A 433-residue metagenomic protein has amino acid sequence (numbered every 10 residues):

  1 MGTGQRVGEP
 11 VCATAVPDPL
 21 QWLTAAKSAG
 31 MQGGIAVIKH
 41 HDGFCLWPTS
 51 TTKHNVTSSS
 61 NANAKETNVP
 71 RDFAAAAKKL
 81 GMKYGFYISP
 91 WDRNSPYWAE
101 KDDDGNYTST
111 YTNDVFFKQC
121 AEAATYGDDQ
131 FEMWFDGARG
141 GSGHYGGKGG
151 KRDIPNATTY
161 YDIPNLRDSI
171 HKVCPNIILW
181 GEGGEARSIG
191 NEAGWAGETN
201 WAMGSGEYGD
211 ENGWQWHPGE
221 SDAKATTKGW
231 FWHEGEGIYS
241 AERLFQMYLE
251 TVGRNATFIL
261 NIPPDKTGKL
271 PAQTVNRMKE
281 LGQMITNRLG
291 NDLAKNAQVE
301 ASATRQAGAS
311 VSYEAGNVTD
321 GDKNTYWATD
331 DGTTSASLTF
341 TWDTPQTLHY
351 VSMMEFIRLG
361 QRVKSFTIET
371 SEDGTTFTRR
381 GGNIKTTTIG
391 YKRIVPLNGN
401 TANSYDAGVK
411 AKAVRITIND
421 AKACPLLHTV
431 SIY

Functional and structural regions predicted by a protein language model:
M1-T319, D330-G332, S352-Q361, N383 (+3 more regions): Mature catalytic domains of secreted/periplasmic carbohydrate-active enzymes
D136, D320, T341, D373: Acidic active-site catalytic centers that drive phospho-/nucleotidyl reactions and related ester hydrolyses
V299, D322, S335-E355, I368 (+1 more regions): Hydrophobic/aromatic beta-strand segments within beta-rich folds
N324-D330: Beta-strand-rich interaction surfaces with strong enrichment in secreted/lumenal proteins
Q361-G374: Short, surface-exposed beta-strand/strand-loop-strand elements in extracellular ectodomains
G374-G382: Surface-exposed loop/edge segments in extracytoplasmic proteins
T386: An anionic, turn-rich surface loop/hairpin at beta-sheet edges that serves as a generic interaction/coordination patch
